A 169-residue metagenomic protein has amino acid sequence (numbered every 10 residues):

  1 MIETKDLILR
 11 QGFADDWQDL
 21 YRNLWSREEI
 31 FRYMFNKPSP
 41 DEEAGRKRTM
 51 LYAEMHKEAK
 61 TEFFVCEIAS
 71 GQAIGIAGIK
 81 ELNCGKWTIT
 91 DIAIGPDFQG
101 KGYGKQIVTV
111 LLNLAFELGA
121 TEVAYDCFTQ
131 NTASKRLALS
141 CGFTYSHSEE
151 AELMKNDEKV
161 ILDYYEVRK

Functional and structural regions predicted by a protein language model:
M1-D19, N23-R27, C66-K169: Acyl-donor (CoA/ACP) binding surface of acyl/acetyltransferases
E29-L51: Conserved GNAT-fold acetyl-CoA-binding loop/helix
I30-F31, P40, M55, E117 (+1 more regions): Generic macromolecular interface patches on structured domains
L51-F64: A short helix-loop-beta-strand connector motif used in the catalytic cores of GNAT acetyltransferases and, in some
